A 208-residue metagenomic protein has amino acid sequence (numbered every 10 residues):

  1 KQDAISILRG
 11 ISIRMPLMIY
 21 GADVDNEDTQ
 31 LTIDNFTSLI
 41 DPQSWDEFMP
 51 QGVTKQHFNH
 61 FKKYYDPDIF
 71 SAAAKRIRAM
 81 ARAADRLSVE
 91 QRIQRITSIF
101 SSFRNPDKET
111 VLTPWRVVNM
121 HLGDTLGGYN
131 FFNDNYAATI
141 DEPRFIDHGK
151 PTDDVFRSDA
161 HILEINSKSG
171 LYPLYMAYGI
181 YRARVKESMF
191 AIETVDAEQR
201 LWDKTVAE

Functional and structural regions predicted by a protein language model:
Q2-A207: Class I S-adenosyl-L-methionine
